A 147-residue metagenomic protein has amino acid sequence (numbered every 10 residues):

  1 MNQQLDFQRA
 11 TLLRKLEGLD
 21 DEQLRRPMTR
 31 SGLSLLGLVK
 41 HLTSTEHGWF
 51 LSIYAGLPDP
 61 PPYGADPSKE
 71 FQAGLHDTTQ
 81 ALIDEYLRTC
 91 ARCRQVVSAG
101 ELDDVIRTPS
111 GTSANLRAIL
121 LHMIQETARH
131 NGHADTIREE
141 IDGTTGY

Functional and structural regions predicted by a protein language model:
N2-E17, D21-K69, T108-Y147: Short, contiguous alpha-helical
K69-R107, R117-M123: Acidic/histidine-rich alpha-helical segments that form the ligand environment of transition-metal centers
